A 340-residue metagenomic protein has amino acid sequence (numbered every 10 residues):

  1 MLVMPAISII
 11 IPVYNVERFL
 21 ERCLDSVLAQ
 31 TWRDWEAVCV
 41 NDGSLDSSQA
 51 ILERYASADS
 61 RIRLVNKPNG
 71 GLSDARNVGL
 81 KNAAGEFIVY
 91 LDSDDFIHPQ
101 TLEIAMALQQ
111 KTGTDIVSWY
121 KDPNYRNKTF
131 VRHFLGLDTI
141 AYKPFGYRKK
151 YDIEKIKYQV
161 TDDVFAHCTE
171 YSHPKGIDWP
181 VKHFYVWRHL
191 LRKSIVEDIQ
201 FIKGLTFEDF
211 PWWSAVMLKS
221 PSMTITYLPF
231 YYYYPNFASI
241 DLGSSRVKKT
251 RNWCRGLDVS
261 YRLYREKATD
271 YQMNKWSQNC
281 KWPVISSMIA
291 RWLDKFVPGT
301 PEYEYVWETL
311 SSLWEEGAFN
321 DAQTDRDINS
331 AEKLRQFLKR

Functional and structural regions predicted by a protein language model:
M1-M4, W292-R340: Membrane-interface aromatic/basic loop that binds lipid-linked glycans or pyrophosphate carriers, typified by
P5-I7, L28-C39, S47, D59-R63: Short loop->beta transition adjacent to catalytic acidic/histidine clusters or analogous donor-positioning motifs
N15-A29: Short, well-formed alpha-helical segments that are part of the catalytic scaffolds of diverse glycosyltransferases
E21, D46-R54, N66, F96 (+1 more regions): Acidic helix N-cap motif at the loop->helix transition within catalytic regions of sugar-transfer enzymes
S26, R33, N41-A50, P68 (+1 more regions): A conserved acidic beta->alpha catalytic loop
K67-A83: Glycine-rich, basic loop-to-helix element that forms the pyrophosphate-binding segment of sugar-nucleotide handling
I88: Short aromatic/hydrophobic "clamp" motif used to bind/position activated sugar donors
S93-M223, Y233-K248: Donor-binding/catalytic cores of nucleotide-activated saccharide and glycerol-phosphate transferases/polymerases
